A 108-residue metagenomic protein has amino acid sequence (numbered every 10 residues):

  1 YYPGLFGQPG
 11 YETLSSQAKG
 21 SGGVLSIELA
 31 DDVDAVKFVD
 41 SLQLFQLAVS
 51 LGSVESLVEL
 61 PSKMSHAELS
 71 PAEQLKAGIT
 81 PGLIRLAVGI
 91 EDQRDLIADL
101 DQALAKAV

Functional and structural regions predicted by a protein language model:
Y1-Q43, V49, S56, L69-L75: Conserved small-domain helix->loop->beta segment predominantly found in fold-type I
V33, D40-S41, S56-V108: PLP-dependent enzyme catalytic core of the Aspartate aminotransferase-like
L47-A48, V108: Short hydrophobic/aromatic-enriched beta-strand-loop microsegments
